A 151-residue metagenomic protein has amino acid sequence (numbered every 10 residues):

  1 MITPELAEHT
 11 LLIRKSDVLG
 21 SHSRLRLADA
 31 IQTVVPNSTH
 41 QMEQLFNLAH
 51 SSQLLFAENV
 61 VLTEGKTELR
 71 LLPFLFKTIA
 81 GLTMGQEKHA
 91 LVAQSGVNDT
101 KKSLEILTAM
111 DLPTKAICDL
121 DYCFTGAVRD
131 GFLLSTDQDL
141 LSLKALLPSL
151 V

Functional and structural regions predicted by a protein language model:
I2-E8, R14-V151: Acidic, divalent-metal-binding catalytic cores of TOPRIM and closely related two-metal-ion phosphodiester/pyrophosphate
